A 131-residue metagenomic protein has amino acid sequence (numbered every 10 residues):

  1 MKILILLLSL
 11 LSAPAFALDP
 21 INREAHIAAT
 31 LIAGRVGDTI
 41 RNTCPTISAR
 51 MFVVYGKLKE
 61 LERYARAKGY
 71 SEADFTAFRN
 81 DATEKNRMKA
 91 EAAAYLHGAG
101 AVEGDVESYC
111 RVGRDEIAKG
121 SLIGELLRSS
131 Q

Functional and structural regions predicted by a protein language model:
M1-L7: Sec-dependent signal peptide recognition, specifically the positively charged N-region followed immediately by
I3, A25-L31, P45, K57-E60 (+1 more regions): Short, functional N-terminal and low-complexity linear motifs
S12-P14: N-terminal signal peptide c-region/cleavage motif recognized by signal peptidases
A17-V53: Immediate post-signal-peptide N-terminus of mature secreted/exported proteins
G56-Q131: Compact alpha-helical subdomains of small soluble proteins
